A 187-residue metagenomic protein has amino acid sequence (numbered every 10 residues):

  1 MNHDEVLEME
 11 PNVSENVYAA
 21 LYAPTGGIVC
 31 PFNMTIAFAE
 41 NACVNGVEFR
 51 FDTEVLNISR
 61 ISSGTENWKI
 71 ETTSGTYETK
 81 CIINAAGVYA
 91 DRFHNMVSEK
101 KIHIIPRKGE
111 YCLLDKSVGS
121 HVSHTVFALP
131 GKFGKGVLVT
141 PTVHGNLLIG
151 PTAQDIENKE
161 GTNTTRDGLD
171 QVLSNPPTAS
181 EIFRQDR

Functional and structural regions predicted by a protein language model:
M1-N45, R50-F51, L56-E66, F183: Flavin (FAD/FMN) cofactor-binding and adjacent substrate-gating region of FAD-dependent oxidoreductase domains
A19-A20, C81, N146-L147: Structural motif
C43, D52, G64, T73 (+2 more regions): Residues that act as N-cap/strand-start positions at coil-to-secondary-structure junctions
N57, T76, A86-R187: Active-site substrate-recognition segment that forms the wall of the catalytic cavity or substrate channel
G64-K69, V122: Short, hydrophobic/aromatic-rich segments at coil-to-beta transitions
E71-C81: Core beta-strand elements of the Rossmann-like FAD/NAD(P) dinucleotide-binding domain in flavoenzyme oxidoreductases
